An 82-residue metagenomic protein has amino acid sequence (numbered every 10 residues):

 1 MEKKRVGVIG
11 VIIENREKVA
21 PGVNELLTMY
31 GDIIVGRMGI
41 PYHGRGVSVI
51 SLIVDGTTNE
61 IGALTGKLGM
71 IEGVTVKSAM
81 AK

Functional and structural regions predicted by a protein language model:
M1-K82: Long, contiguous binding/interaction regions
